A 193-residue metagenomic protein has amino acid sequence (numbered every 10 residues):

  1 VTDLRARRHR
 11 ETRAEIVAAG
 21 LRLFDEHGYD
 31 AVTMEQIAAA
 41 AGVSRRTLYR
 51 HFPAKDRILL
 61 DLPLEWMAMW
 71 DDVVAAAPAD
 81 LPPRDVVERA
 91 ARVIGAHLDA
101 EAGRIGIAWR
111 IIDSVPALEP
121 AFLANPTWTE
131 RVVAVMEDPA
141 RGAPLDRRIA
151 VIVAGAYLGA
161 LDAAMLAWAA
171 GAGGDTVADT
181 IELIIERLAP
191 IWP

Functional and structural regions predicted by a protein language model:
V1-V43, L60: Basic, helix-initiating cap at the start of DNA-binding domains
F24, T33-M34, K55-W66, R84-V87: Amphipathic alpha-helical segments enriched in hydrophobic/aromatic and basic residues that form the DNA-contacting
V43-F52: Short hydrophobic/aromatic patch on the recognition helix
A68-A108: Hydrophobic alpha-helical connector segments
W109, A140, A164-A172: Secondary-structure edge/capping motif, primarily at the C-terminal ends of alpha-helices and the immediately following
I112, L145-A167, D179-L188: Hydrophobic alpha-helical segments that form the core of small-molecule binding pockets and/or dimer interfaces
P116-R141, R148-G155, A163: Amphipathic alpha-helical packing segments from all-alpha helical-bundle domains
V133-D138, A170-P193: C-terminal peripheral helix-coil segments that are non-catalytic and often amphipathic
